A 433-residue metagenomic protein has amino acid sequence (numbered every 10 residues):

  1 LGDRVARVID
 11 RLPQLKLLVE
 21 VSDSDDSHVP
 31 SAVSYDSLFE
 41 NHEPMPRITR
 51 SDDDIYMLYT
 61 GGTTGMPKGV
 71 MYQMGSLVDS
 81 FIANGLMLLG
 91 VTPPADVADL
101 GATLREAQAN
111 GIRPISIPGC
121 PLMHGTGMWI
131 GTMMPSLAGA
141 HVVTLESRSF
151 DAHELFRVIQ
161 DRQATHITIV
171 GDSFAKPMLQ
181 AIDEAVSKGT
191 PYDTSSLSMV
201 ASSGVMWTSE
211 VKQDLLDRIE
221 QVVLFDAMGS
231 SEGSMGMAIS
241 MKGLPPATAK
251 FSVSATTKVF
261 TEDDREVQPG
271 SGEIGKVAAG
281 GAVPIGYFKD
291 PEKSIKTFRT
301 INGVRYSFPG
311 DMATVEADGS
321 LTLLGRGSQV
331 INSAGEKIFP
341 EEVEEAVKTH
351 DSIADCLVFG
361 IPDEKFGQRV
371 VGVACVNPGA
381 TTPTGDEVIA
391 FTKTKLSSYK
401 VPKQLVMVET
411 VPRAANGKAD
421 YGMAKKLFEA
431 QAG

Functional and structural regions predicted by a protein language model:
L1, R157-Q160, G280, I285-K289 (+4 more regions): AMP-binding/adenylate-forming catalytic core of the ANL superfamily
L1-F39, P378, V406: Structural core segment of the AMP-binding/adenylate-forming
V21, T394-K418: AMP-binding/adenylate-forming catalytic domain of the ANL superfamily
D36, G62, L137-A140, A164-I169 (+3 more regions): Gly/Ser/Thr-rich phosphate-binding loop
H42-Y59, G65-M66, R105-I115: Conserved pre-ATP/AMP-binding loop-to-beta segment of ANL
D54, T60-T63, S116, L122 (+8 more regions): Conserved S/T- and glycine-rich ATP-binding loop of Class I adenylate-forming
V78-G119, M123-T168, A181, A185: Conserved AMP-binding/adenylation subdomain of ANL enzymes
R218, K258-A278, A317-D318, G379-G385 (+1 more regions): Conserved beta-loop-beta connector loops within the AMP-binding
